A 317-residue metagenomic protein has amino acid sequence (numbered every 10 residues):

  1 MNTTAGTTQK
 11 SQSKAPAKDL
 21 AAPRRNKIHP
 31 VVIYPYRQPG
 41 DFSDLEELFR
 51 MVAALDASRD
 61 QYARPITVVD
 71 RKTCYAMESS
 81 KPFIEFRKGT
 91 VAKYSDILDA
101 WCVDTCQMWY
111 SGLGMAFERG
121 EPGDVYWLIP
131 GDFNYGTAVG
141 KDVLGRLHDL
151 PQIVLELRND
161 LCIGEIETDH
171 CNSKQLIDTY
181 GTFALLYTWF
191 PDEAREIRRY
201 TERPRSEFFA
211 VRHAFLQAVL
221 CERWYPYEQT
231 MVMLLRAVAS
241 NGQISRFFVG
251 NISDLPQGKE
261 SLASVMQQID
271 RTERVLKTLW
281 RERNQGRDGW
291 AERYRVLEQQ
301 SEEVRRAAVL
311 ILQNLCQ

Functional and structural regions predicted by a protein language model:
N2-A53: N-proximal low-complexity "stem/linker" segments adjacent to membrane-targeting elements
R50-A63: Short, acidic, metal-binding catalytic loop of nucleotide-sugar glycosyltransferases
V68-F83: A conserved acidic beta->alpha catalytic loop
Y110-V125: Active-site nucleotide-sugar/metal-binding loop of Leloir-type enzymes
M115, T137-A210: Acceptor/aglycone-binding surface of glycosyltransferases and processive sugar-polymer synthases
G123-G136: Short beta-strand-to-loop acidic/aromatic patch adjacent to the donor-nucleotide binding site
D192-P204, F209-Y227, R236-G242: Aromatic-glycine-rich donor-binding/catalytic loop that engages nucleotide-sugar donors across glycosyltransferases
Y227, M231-L234, V238-Q317: C-terminal catalytic/acceptor-binding lobe
